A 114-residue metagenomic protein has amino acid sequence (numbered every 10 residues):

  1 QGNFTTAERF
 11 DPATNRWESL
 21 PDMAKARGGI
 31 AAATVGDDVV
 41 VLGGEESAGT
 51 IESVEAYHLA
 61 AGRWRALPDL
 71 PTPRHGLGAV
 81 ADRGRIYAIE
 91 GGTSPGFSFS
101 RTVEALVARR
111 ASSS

Functional and structural regions predicted by a protein language model:
Q1-S114: Kelch-like beta-propeller repeat domains
